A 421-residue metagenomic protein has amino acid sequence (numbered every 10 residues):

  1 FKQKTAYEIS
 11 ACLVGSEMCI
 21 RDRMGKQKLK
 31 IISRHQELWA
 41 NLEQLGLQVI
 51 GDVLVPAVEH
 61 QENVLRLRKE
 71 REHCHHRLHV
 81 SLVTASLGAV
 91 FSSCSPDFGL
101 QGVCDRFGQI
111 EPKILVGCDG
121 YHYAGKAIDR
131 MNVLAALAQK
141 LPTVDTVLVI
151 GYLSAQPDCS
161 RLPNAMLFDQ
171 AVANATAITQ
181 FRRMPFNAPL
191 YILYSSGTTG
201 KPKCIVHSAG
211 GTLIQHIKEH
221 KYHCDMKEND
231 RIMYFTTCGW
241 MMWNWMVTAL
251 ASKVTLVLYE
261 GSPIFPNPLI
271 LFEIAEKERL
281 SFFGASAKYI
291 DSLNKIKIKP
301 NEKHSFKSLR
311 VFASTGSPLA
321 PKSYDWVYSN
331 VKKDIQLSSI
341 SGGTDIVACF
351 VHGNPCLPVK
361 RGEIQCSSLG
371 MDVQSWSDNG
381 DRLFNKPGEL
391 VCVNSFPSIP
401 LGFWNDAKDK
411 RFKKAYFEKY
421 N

Functional and structural regions predicted by a protein language model:
F1-D22: Single conserved hydrophobic/aromatic residue that forms the stacking wall/gate of nucleotide- or nucleobase-binding
G25-L29, L38-I50, L54, E70 (+1 more regions): Hydrophobic, low-acid, alpha-helix-prone terminal segments
R71-S81, D97-Q101, T236-S252, T344: Conserved coil-to-alpha-helix start sites within the AMP-binding
V83-Q170, E278-R279, S286-A287: Structural core segment of the AMP-binding/adenylate-forming
I114-V133, S154, T237, Y259-I264 (+3 more regions): Adenylate-forming
L148-V149, A155, S160-Y194, K201 (+2 more regions): Conserved pre-ATP/AMP-binding loop-to-beta segment of ANL
G211-R231, M241-S281, I296: Conserved AMP-binding/adenylation subdomain of ANL enzymes
Y222, R310-N421: Conserved AMP-binding/adenylate-forming
